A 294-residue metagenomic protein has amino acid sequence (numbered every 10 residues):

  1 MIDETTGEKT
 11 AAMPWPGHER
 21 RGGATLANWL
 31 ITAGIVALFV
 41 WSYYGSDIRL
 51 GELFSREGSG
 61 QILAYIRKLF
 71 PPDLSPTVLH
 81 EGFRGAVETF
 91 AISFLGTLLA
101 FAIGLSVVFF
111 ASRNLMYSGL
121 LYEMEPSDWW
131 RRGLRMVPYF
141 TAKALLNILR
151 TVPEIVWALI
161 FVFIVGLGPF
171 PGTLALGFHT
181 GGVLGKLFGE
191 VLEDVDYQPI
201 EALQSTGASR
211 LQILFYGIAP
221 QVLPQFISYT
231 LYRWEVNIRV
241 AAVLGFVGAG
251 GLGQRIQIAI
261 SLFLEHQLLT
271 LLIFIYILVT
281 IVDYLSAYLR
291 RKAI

Functional and structural regions predicted by a protein language model:
M1-L98, A102-S106, F110-F140: N-terminal, non-cleaved signal-anchor transmembrane helix
F83-A91, Y139-L149, L231, E235 (+1 more regions): Alpha-helical membrane-interface segments at transmembrane helix boundaries
T97-L105, F109, R113, I155 (+7 more regions): Hydrophobic positions within alpha-helical transmembrane segments of bacterial inner-membrane proteins
L105, F109-R113, L187-D194, Q198 (+2 more regions): Membrane-spanning helices that line or support transport/gating and their immediate boundary helices in channels
P126-A175: Generic hydrophobic transmembrane alpha-helix motif, especially the helices
L146, I160-I218, P224-R233, Y284: Membrane-cytosol interface at the C-terminal ends of specific transmembrane alpha-helices in multi-pass membrane
F163, L176, E235, V240-I275 (+1 more regions): Glycine-rich helix-loop "coupling/hinge" segments at transmembrane-helix boundaries in multipass transporters
S228-L231, L269-I294: C-terminal transmembrane helix and the adjacent membrane-cytosol boundary/short C-terminal tail of inner/organellar
